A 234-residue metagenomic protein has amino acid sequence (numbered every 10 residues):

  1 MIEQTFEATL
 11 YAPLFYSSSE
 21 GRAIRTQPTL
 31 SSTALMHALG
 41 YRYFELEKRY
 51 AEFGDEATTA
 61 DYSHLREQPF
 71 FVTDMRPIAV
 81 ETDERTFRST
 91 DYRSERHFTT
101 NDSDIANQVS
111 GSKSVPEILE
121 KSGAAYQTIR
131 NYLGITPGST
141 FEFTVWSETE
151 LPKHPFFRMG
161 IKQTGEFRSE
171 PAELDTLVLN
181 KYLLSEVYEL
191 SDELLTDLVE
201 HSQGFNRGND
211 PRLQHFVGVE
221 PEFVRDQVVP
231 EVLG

Functional and structural regions predicted by a protein language model:
M1-G234: Conserved active-site/ligand-binding neighborhood in enzyme cores
